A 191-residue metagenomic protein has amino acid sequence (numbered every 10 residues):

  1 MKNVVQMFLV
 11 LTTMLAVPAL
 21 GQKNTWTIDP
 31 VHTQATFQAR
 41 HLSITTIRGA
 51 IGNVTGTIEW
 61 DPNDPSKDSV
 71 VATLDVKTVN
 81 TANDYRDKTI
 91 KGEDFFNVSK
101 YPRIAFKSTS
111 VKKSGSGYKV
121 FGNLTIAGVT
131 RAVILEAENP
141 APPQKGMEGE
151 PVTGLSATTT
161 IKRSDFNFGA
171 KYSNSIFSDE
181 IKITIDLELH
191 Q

Functional and structural regions predicted by a protein language model:
M1-N3: N-terminal secretory signal peptides that target proteins for export/translocation
Q6-A16: Bacterial N-terminal signal peptides
L20-Q191: Low-complexity, acidic/polar, glycine-enriched regions of mature
